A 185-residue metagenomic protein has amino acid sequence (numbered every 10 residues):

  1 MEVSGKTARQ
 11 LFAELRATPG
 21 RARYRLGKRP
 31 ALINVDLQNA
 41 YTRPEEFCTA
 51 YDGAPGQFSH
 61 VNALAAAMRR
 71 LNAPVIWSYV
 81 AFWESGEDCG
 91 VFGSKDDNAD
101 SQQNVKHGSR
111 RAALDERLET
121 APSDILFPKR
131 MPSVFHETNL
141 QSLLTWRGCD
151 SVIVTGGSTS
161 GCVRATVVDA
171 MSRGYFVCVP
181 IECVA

Functional and structural regions predicted by a protein language model:
M1-T120: Active-site acidic carboxylates
R70-A73, G148, G174: Glycine-centered short loops/turns at secondary-structure junctions
H107-G156: Internal catalytic-core helix/loop-beta-alpha segment that presents or stabilizes conserved functional determinants
I153-G156, G174-A185: A short glycine-rich beta-strand->turn/loop micro-motif centered on a GG-aromatic cluster
T159-T166: Short glycine/serine/threonine-rich phosphate/pyrophosphate-binding segments that cradle anionic phosphate groups
A170: Short conserved active-site loop signatures built around small residues
